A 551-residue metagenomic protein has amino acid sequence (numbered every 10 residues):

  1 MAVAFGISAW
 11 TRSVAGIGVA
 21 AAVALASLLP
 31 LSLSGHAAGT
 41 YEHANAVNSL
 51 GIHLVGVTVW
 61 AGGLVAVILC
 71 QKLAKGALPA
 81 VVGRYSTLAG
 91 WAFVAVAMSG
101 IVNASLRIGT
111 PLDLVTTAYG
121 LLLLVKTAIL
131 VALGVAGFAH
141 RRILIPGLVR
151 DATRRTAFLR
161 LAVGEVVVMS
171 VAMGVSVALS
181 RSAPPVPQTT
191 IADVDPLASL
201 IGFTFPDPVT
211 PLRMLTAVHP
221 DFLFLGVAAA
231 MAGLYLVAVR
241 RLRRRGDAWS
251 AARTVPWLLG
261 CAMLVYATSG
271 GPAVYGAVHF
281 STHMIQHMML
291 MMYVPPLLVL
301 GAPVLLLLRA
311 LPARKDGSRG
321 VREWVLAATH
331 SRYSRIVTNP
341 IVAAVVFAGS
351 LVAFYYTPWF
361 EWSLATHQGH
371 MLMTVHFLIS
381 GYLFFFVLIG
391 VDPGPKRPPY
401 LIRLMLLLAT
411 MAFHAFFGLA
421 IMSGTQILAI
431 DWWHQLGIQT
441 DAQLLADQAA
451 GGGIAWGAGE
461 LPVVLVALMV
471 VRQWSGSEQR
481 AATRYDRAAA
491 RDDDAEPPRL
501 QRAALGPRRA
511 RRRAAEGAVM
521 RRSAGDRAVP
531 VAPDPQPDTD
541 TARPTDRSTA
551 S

Functional and structural regions predicted by a protein language model:
M1-S551: Alpha-helical membrane segments of multi-pass proteins
